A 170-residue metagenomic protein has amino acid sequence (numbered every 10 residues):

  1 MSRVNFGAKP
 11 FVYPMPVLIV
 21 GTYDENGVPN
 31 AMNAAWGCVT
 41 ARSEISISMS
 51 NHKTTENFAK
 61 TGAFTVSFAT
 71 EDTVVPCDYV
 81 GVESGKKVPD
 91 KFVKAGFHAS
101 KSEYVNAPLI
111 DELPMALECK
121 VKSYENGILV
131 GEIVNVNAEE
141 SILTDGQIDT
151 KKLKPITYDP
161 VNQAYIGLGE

Functional and structural regions predicted by a protein language model:
M1-E170: Basic, polyanion-binding surface patches
